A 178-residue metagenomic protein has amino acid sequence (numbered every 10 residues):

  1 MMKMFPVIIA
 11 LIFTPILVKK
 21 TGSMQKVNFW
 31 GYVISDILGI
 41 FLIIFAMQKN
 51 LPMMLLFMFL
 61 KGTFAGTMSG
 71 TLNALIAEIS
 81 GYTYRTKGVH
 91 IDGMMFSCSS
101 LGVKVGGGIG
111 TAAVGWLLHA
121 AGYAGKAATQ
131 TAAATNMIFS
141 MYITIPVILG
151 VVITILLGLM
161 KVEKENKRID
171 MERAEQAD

Functional and structural regions predicted by a protein language model:
M1-D178: Membrane-embedded alpha-helical bundles of multi-pass transporters/translocases, especially carrier/permease families
